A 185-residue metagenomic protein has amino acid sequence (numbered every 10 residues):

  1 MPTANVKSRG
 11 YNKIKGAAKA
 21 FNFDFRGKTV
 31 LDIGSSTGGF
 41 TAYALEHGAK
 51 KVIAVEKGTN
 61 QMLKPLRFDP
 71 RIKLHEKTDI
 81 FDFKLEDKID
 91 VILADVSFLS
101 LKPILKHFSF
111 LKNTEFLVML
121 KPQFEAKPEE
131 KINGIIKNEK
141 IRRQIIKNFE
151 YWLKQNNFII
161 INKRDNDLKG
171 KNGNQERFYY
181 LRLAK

Functional and structural regions predicted by a protein language model:
M1-F25: Class I SAM-dependent transferase core
F25-S36: Conserved class I S-adenosyl-L-methionine
T37-G48: Conserved SAM-binding loop of SAM-dependent methyltransferases across substrates and taxa, primarily the Class I
I53-L101: S-adenosyl-L-methionine
L99-L111: A short, conserved alpha-helix within the catalytic core of class I
N113-K127: Conserved beta-strand signature within the Rossmann-like core of class I S-adenosyl-L-methionine
F158-D167: Conserved S-adenosyl-L-methionine
L168-K185: Core SAM-dependent methyltransferase catalytic element
